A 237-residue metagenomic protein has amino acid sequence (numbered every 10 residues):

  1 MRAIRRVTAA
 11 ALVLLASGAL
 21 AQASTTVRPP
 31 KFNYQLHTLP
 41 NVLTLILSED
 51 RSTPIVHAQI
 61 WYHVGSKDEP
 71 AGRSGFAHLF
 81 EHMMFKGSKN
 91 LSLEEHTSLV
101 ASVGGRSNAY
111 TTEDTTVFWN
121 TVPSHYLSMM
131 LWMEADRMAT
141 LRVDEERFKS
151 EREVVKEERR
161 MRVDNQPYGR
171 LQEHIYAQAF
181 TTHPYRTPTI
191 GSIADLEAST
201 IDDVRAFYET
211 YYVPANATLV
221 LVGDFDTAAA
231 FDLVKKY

Functional and structural regions predicted by a protein language model:
M1-A11: Bacterial N-terminal signal peptides that target proteins for export
A9-L14, V204: Extended hydrophobic/Leu-rich segments
L12, F32-N33, V56, E173 (+1 more regions): Hydrophobic alpha-helical context, especially transmembrane and signal-peptide helices
A16-G18: N-terminal signal peptide c-region/cleavage motif recognized by signal peptidases
A21-T97, W119-V122, S128-A135, R205-Y237: His/Glu-rich zincin catalytic helix
S88-K89, E95-F207, K236: Acidic/histidine-enriched segments that form metal/cofactor-coordinating and catalytic pocket/exosite environments
